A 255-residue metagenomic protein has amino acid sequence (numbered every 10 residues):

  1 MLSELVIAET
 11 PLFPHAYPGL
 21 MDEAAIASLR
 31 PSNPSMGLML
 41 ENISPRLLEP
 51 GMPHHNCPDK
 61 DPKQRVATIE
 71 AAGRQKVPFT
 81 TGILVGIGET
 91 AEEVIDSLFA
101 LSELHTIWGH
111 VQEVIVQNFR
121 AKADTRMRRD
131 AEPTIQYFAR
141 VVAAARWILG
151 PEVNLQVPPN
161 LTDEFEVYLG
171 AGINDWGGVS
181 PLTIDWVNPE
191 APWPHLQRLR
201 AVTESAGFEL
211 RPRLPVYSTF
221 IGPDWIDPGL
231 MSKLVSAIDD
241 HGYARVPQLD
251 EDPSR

Functional and structural regions predicted by a protein language model:
M1, E89-E93, R126-M127: Conserved glycine-rich "GG(E/T)P / GGGxP" loop and the immediately following alpha-helix in the radical SAM core
M1-I69, P78-T81, I87, H105-F119 (+1 more regions): Core AdoMet radical
T10, I95-R255: Auxiliary Fe-S-binding modules of radical SAM enzymes
A25-I26, L47-E49, T90-E92, V187-P189 (+1 more regions): Short Asp/Glu-rich motifs
K63, E92, D96: Glycine-rich anion/phosphate-binding loops
V85-G88, I184-W186: Short histidine/acidic/glycine/proline-rich micro-motifs that form metal- and phosphate-coordinating active-site loops
